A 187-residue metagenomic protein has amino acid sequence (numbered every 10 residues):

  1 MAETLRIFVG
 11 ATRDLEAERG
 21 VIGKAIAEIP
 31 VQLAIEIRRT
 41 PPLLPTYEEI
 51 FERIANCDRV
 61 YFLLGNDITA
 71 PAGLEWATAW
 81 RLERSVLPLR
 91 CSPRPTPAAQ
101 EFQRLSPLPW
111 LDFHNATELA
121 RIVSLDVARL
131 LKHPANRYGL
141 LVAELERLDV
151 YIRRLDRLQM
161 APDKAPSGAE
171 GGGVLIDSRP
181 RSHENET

Functional and structural regions predicted by a protein language model:
M1-R59, E146-T187: Conserved N-terminal substructure of TIR/SEFIR domains
G23-Q32, E36, T46-H133: Cross-kingdom TIR/SEFIR domain
T96-T187: C-terminal interaction surface of TIR/SEFIR-family domains
